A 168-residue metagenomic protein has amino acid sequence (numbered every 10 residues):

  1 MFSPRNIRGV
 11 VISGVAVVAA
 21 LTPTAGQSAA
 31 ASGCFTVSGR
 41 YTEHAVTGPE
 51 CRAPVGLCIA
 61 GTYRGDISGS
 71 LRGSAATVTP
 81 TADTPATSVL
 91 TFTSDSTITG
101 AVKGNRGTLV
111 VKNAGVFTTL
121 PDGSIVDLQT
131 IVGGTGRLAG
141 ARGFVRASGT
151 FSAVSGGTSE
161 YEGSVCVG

Functional and structural regions predicted by a protein language model:
F2-I12: Bacterial N-terminal signal peptides that target proteins for export
R8-V10, A19-C34: C-terminal region of N-terminal signal peptides and the immediate post-cleavage residues of exported proteins
A29-G168: Beta-strand-enriched cores of mature, soluble protein domains
